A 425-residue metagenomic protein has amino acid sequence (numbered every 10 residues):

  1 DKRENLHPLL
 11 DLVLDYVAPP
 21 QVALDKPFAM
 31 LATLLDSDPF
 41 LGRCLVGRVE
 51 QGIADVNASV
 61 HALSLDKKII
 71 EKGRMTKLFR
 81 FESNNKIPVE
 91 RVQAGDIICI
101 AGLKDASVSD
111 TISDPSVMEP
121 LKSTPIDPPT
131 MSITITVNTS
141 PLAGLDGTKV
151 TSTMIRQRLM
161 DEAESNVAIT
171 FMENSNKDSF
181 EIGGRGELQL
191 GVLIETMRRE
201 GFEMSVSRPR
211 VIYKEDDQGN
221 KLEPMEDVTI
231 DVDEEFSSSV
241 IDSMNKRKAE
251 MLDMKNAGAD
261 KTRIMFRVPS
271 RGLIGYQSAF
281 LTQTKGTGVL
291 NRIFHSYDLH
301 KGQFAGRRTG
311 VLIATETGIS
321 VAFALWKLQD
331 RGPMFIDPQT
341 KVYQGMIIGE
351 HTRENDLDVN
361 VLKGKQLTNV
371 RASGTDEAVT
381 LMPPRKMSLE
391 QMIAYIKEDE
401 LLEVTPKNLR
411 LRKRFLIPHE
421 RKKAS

Functional and structural regions predicted by a protein language model:
D1-S425: Structural and coupling elements of P-loop NTPases
